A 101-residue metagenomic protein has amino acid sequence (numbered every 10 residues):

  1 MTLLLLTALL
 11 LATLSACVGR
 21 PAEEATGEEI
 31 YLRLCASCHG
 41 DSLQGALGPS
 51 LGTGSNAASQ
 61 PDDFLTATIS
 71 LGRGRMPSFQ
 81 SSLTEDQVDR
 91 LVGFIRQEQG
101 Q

Functional and structural regions predicted by a protein language model:
M1-L5: Bacterial N-terminal signal peptides that target proteins for export
L9-L10: Sec-dependent N-terminal signal peptides of Gram-positive bacterial secreted proteins and lipoproteins
T13-A16: C-terminal motif of bacterial Sec signal peptides marking the signal peptidase cleavage site
V18-P21: Bacterial signal peptide processing site
E24, I30-L32, Q44, L83 (+1 more regions): Short sequence/structural segments immediately N-terminal
E24-E29, G40, Q44-T68, R73: Gly/Gly-Pro-rich "capping" loops immediately C-terminal to redox-active cysteine motifs in periplasmic/lumenal
Y31-D41, M76, L91, I95: The canonical Cys-X-X-Cys-His
I69, Q80-Q101: C-terminal capping alpha-helices of c-type cytochrome domains
